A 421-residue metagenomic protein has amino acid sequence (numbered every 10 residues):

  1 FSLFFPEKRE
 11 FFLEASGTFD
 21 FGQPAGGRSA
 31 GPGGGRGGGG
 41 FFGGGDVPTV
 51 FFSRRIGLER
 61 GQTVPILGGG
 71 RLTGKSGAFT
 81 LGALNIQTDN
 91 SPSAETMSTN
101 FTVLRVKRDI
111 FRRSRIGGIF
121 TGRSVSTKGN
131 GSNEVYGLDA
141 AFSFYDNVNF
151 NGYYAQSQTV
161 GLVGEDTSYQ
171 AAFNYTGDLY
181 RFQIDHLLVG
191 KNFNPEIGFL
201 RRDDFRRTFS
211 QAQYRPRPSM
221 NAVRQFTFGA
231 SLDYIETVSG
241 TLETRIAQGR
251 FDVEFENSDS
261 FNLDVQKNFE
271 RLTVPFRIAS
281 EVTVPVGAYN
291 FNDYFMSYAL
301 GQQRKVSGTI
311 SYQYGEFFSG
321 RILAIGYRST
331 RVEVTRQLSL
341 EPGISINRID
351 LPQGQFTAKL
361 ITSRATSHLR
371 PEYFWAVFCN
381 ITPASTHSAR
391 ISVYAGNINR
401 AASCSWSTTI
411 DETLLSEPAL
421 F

Functional and structural regions predicted by a protein language model:
F1-A222, V265-T273, T413-L415: Outer-membrane beta-barrel channel domains
P65, Y153-F421: Exposed, low-structure sequence patches enriched in small/polar residues
